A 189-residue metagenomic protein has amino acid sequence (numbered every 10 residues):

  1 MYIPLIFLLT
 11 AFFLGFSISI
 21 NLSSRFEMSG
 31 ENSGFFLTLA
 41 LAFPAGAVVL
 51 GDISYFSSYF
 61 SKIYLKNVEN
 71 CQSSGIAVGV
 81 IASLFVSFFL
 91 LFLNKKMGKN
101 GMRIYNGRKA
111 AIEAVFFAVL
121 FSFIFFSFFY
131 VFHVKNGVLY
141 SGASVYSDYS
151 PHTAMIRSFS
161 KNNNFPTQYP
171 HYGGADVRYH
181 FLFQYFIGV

Functional and structural regions predicted by a protein language model:
M1-G107: Membrane-embedded, hydrophobic transmembrane alpha-helices
Y2, F121-V189: Active-site lumenal/periplasmic loops and adjacent helix-entry segments of GT-C-fold, multi-pass membrane
I20, V48-V49, V68, V78-V80 (+8 more regions): Extended aliphatic helical segments
N106-S127: Internal/C-terminal transmembrane anchor helices
